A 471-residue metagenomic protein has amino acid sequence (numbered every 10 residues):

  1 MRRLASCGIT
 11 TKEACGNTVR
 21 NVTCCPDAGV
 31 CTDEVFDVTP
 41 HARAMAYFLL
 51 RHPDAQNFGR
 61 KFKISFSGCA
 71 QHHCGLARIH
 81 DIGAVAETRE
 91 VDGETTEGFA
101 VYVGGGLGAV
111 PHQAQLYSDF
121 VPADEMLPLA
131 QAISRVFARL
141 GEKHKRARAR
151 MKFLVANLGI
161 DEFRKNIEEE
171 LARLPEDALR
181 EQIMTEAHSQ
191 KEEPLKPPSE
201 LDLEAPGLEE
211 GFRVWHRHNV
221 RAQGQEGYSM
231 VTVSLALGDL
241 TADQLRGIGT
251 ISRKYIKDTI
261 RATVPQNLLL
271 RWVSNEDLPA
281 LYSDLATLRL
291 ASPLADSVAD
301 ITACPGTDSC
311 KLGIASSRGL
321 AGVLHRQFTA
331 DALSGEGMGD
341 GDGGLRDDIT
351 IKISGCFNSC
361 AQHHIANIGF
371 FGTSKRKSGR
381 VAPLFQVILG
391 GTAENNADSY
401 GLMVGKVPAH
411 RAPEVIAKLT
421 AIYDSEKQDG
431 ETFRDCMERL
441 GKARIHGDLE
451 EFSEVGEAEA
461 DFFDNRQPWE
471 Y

Functional and structural regions predicted by a protein language model:
M1-Y471: Peripheral terminal and linker regions in Fe-S/redox and tRNA-modifying enzymes
